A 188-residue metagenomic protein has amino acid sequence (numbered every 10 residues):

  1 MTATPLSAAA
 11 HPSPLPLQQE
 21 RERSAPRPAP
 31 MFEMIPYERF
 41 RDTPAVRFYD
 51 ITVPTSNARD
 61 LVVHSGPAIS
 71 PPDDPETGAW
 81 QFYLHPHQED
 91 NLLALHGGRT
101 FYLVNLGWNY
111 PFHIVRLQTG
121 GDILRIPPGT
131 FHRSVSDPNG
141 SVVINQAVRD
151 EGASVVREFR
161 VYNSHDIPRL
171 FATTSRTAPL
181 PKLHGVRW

Functional and structural regions predicted by a protein language model:
T4-T119, S136-V142, A147-W188: Active-site region of the double-stranded beta-helix
G121-R133: Histidine-centered metal-chelating micro-motifs
